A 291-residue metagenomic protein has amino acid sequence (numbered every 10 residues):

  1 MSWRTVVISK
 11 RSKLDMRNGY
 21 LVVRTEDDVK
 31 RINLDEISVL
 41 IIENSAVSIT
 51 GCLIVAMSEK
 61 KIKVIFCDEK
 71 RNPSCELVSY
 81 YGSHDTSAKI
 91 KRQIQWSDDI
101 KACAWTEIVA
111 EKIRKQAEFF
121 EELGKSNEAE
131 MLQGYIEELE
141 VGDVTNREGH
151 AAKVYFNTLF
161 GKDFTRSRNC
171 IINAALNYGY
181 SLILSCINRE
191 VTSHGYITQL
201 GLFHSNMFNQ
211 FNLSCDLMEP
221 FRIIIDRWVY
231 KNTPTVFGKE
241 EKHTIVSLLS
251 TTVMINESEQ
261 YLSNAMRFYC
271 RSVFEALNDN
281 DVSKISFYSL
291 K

Functional and structural regions predicted by a protein language model:
M1-L21, T25: N-terminal basic/disordered segments at the start of proteins
S2-T5, R11-S12, E59, P73-K291: Active-site helix-to-loop segments that bind/position phosphate- or nucleotide-bearing substrates and donors across
R17-R24, K63, E138-E140, I172-N173: Short low-complexity stretches enriched in small and charged residues
V29: Short, mixed charged/polar active-site loops that provide acid/base catalysis or chelate metal/phosphate cofactors
I32-D85: Glycine/small-residue-rich interface belts in oligomeric ring/scaffold proteins and their assembly partners
